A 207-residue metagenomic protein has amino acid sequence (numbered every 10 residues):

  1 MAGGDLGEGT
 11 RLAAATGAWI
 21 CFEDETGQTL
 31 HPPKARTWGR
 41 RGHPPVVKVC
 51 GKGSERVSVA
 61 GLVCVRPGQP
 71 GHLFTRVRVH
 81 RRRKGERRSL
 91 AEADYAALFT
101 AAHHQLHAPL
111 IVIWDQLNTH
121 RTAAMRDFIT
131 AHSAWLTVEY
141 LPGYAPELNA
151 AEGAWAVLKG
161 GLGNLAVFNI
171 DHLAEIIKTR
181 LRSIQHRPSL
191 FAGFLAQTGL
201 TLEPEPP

Functional and structural regions predicted by a protein language model:
M1-P207: Short functional hotspots at interaction and active-site rims
